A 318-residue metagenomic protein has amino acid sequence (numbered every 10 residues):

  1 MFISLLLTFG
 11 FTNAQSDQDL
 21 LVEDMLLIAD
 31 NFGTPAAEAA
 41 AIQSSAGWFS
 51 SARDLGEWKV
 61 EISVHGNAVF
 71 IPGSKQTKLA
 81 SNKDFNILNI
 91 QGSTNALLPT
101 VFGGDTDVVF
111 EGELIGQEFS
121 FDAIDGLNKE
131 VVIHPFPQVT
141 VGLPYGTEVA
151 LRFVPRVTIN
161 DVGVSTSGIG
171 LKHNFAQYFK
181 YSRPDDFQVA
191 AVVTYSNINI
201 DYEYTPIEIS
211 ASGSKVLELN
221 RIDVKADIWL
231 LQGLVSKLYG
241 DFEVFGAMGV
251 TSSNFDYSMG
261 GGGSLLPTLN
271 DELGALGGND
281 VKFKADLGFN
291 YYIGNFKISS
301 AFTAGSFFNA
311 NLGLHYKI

Functional and structural regions predicted by a protein language model:
A14-F110, P184: Outer-membrane beta-barrel biogenesis signature
S44, S51, I62-V64, P137-L143 (+6 more regions): Residues on the lipid-exposed face of transmembrane beta-strands in outer-membrane beta-barrel proteins
S50-W58, G73, D161, A176-V189 (+2 more regions): Short loop/turn motifs that connect adjacent beta-strands in outer-membrane beta-barrel proteins
G56-W58, E130-P135, G163-I169, D185 (+4 more regions): Residues that define the transmembrane beta-barrel architecture of outer-membrane proteins
G66-F70, F153-V157, F175, V193-N199 (+5 more regions): Transmembrane beta-strands of outer-membrane beta-barrel pores
K75-T77, V109, E113-K129, T158-V164 (+3 more regions): Extracellular/periplasm-exposed beta-strand and loop segments of Gram-negative cell-envelope proteins, dominated by
K83-F85, G92-A96, F102, F245-I318: Outer membrane beta-barrel transmembrane domains
N128-V132, L143-P144, E148-T166, G277-V281 (+1 more regions): Solvent-exposed loop/turn segments connecting transmembrane beta-strands in outer-membrane beta-barrel proteins
